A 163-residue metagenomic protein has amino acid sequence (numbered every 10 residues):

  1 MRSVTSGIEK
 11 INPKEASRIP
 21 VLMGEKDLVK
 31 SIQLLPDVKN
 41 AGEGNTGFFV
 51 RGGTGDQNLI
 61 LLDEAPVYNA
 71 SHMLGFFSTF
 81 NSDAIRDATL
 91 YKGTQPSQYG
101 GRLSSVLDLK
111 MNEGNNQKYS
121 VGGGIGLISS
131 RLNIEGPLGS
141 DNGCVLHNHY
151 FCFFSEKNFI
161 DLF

Functional and structural regions predicted by a protein language model:
M1-I8, N148-F154: Short intrinsically disordered, low-complexity coil segments enriched in acidic
R2-D56, E64-D83, D87-Q95, V106 (+1 more regions): Periplasmic N-terminal accessory/gating domains of Gram-negative outer-membrane beta-barrel systems
I19, Q117-S120: A generic structural signal for short coil/turn motifs at secondary-structure boundaries
D27, K39-E43, K118, V145 (+1 more regions): Secondary-structure transition/capping residues
L59, D87-P96, S104-N112, Y119-F163: Predominantly transmembrane beta-strands of Gram-negative outer membrane beta-barrel pores used for transport
